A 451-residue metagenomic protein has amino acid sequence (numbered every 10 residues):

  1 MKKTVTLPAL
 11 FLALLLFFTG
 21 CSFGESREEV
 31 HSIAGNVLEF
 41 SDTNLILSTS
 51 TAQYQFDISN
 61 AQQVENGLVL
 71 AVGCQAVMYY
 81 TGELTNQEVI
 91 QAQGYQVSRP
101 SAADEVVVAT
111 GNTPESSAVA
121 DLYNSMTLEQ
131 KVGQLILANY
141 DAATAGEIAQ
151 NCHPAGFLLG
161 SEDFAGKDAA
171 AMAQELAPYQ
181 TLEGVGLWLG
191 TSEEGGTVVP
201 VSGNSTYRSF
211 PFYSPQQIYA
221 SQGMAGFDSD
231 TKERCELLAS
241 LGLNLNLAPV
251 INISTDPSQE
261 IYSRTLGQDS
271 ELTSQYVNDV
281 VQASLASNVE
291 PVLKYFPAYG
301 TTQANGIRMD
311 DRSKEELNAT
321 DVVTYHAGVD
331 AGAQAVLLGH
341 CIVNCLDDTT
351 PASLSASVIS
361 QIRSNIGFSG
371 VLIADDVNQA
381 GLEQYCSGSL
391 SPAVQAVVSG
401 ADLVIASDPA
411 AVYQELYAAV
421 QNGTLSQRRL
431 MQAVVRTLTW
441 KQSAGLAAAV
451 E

Functional and structural regions predicted by a protein language model:
M1-L10: Positively charged n-region of N-terminal signal peptides that target proteins for export
A13-S48, E65-A109: Short, flexible, surface-exposed loop segments at domain boundaries
F23, E105-E147, N365, E383-L403 (+1 more regions): Preference for extracellular/luminal or secreted protein segments
Q53-L68: Beta-strand/loop nucleic-acid-binding surfaces
G133-Q134, A155, G184-L189, L243-N244 (+5 more regions): Short, well-ordered coil/turn segments that N-cap beta-strands
E147-T273, Y295, G300-S313, G339-L354 (+1 more regions): Enzymes and membrane/adaptor proteins characterized by extended Gly/Ser/Thr/Asp/Glu-rich, aromatic-dotted
Y276-V292, N318-A333: Phosphate/pyrophosphate-binding betaalpha-module
